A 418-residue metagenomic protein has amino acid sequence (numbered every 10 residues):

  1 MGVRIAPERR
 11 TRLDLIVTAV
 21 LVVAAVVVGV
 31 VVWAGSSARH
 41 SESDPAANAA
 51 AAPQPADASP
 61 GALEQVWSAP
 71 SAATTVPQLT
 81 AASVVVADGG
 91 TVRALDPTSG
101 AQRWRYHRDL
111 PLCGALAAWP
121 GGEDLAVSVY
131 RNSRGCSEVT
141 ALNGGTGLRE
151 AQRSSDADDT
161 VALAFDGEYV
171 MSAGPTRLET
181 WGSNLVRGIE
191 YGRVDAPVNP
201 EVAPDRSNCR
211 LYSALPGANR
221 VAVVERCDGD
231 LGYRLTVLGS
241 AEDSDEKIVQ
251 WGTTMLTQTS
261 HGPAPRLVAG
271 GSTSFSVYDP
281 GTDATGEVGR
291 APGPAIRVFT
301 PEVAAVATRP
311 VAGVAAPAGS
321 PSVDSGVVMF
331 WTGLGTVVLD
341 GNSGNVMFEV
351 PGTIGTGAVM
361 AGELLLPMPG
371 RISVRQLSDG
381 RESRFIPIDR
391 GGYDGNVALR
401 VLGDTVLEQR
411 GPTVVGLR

Functional and structural regions predicted by a protein language model:
G2, R10, D14-P45, P70-G89 (+9 more regions): Repeat-blade elements of multi-bladed beta-propeller folds
G2, R9-V17, V31-Q78, A82 (+9 more regions): Aromatic (tryptophan-biased) beta-strands that constitute blades/sheets of beta-rich domains
A94, A141, T180, V237-G239 (+4 more regions): Conserved blade-register residue in beta-propeller folds
E123-L125, G145-L148: Short helix C-cap/helix-to-loop transition motifs enriched in small/turn-promoting residues
V139-G145, G232-D243, G293-P301: Beta-propeller blade signature
E168-T257: Solenoidal tandem-repeat scaffolds enriched in leucines and small polar residues
N184-R187, S240-D245, F299-A304, Q376-R381 (+1 more regions): Short loop/turn segments immediately following beta-strands, especially the blade-tip and inter-blade linker loops
S274-V277, P292, E302-V303, G341-N345 (+1 more regions): Hydrophobic/basic alpha-helical segments enriched in Actinobacteria
